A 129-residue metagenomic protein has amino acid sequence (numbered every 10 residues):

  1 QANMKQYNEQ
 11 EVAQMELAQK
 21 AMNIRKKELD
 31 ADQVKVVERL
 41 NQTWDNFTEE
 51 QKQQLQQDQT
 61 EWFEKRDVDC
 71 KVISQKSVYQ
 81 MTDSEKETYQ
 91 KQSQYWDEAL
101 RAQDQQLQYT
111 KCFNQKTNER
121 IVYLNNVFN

Functional and structural regions predicted by a protein language model:
Q1-N129: N-terminal alpha-helical modules
